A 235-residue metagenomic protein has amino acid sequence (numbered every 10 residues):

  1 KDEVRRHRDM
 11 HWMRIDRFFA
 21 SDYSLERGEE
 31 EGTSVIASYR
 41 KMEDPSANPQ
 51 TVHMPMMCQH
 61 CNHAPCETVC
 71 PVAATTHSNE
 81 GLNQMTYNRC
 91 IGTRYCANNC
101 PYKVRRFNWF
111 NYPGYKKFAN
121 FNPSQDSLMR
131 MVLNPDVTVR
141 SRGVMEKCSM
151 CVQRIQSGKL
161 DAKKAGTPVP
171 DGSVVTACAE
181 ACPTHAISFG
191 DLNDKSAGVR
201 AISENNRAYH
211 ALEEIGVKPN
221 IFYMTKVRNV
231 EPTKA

Functional and structural regions predicted by a protein language model:
K1-A235: Non-ligating segments of multi-cofactor redox enzymes
